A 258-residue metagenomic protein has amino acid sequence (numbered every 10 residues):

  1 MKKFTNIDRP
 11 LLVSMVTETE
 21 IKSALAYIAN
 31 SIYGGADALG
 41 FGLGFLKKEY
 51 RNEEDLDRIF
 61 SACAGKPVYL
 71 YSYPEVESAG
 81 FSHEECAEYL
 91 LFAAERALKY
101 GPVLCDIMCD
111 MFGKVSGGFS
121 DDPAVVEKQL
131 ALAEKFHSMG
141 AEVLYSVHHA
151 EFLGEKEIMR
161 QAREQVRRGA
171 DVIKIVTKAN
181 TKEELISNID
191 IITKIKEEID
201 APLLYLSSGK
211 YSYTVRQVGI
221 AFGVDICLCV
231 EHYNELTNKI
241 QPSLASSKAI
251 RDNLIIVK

Functional and structural regions predicted by a protein language model:
K3-S138, E142-E155: Active-site beta->alpha loop and helix N-cap motifs at the rims of alpha/beta catalytic domains
C109-K258: Catalytic alpha/beta core domains of metabolic enzymes, predominantly
